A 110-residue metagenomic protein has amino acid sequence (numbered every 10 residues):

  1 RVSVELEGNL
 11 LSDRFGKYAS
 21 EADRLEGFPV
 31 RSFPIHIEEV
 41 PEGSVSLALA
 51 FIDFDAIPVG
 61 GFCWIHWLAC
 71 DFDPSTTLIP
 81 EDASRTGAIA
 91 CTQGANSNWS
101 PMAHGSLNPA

Functional and structural regions predicted by a protein language model:
R1-A110: N-terminus-centered regions that define maturation/targeting leaders and the start of the first functional domain
